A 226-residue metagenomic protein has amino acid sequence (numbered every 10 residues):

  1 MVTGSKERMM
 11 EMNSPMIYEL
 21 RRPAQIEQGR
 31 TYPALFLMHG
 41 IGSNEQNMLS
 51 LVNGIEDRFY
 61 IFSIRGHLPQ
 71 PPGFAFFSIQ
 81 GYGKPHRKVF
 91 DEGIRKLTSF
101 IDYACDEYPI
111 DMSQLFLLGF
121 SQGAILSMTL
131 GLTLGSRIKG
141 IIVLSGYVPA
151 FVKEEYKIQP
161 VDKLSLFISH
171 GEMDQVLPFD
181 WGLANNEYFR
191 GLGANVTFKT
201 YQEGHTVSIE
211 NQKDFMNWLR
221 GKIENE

Functional and structural regions predicted by a protein language model:
S14-I110: Serine-hydrolase catalytic machinery in alpha/beta-hydrolase-like enzymes
H39-I41, L118-F120, G171: Conserved alpha/beta-hydrolase "nucleophile elbow" surrounding the catalytic nucleophile
S50, T129-T133: Active-site signature of alpha/beta-hydrolase-fold catalytic machinery across serine- and Asp/Cys-nucleophile hydrolases
P109-G119: Alpha/beta-hydrolase fold nucleophile elbow
G119-G123, S127: Gly/Ala-rich beta-loop-alpha elbow adjacent to hydrolase catalytic centers
S136-V148: A conserved short beta-strand
L166-F167, D180-E226: C-terminal catalytic histidine-bearing segment of alpha/beta-hydrolase fold enzymes
F167-H170, D174: Short beta-strand/loop motif that positions the catalytic acidic residue of the alpha/beta-hydrolase fold
